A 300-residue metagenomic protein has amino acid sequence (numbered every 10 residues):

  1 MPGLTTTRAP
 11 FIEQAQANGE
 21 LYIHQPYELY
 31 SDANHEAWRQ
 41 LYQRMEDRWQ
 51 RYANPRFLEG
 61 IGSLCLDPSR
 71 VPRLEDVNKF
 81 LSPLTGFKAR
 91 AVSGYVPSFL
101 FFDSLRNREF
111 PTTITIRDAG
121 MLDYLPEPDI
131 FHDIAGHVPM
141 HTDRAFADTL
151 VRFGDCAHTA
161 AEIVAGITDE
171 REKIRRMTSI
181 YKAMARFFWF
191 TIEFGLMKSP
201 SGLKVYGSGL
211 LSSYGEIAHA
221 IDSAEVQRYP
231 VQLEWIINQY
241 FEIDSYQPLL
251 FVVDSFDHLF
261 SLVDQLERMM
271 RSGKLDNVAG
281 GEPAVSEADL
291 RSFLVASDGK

Functional and structural regions predicted by a protein language model:
M1-L150, F251-K300: The feature captures two recurrent sequence modes
L58, K182, R186, I192 (+4 more regions): C-terminal accessory/tail domains of diverse enzymes
N78, I163-G207: Extended, Lys/Arg-enriched charged tracts that mediate electrostatic binding to polyanionic substrates
K79-P83, G136, V151-D155, A183-L196 (+1 more regions): Short, hydrophobic/amphipathic alpha-helical patches that form generic packing surfaces within helical domains
F101, K198-Y206, L210-H219: Amphipathic, interaction-prone secondary-structure segments
M140-R175: Beta-strand-enriched cores of mature, soluble protein domains
G209-G281: A recognition module on extended beta-rich or small alphabeta surfaces enriched in W/G with H and D/E
